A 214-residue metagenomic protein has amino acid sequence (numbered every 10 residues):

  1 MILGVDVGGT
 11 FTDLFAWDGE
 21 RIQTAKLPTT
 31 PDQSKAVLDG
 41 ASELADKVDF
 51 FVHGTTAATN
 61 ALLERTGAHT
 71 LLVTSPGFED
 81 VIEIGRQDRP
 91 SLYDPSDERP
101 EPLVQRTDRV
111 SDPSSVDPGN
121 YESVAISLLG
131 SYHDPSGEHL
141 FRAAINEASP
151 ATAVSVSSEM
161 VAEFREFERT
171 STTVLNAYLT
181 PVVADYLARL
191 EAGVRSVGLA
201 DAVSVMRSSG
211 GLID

Functional and structural regions predicted by a protein language model:
M1-D214: N-terminally biased helix-coil "hinge/interface" segments that flank
